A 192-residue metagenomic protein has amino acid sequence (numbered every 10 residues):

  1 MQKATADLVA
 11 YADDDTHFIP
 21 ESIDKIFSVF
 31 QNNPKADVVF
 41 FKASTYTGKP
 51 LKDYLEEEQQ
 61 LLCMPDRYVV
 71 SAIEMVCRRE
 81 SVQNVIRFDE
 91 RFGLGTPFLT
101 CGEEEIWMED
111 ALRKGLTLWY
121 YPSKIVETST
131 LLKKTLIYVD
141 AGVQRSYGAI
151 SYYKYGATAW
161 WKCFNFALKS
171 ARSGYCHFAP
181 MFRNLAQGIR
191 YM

Functional and structural regions predicted by a protein language model:
M1-A4: Glycine-rich, basic loop-to-helix element that forms the pyrophosphate-binding segment of sugar-nucleotide handling
V9: Short aromatic/hydrophobic "clamp" motif used to bind/position activated sugar donors
D13-H17: The conserved acidic donor/metal-binding loop of glycosyltransferases
E21-Y54: Conserved donor NDP-sugar-binding/catalytic core segment of glycosyltransferases
K49-V82: Short, flexible, basic/aromatic active-site loop/helix in glycosyltransferases
R87, G93-E109: Acidic donor-binding loop at a coil-to-helix junction in glycosyltransferase catalytic cores that engages
G93-L99, T117-Y138, A149-I150: Active-site donor/metal-binding and catalytic loop motifs of nucleotide-sugar-dependent glycosylation enzymes
Y138-M192: Non-catalytic, C-terminal membrane-associated alpha-helical segments of glycosyltransferases
